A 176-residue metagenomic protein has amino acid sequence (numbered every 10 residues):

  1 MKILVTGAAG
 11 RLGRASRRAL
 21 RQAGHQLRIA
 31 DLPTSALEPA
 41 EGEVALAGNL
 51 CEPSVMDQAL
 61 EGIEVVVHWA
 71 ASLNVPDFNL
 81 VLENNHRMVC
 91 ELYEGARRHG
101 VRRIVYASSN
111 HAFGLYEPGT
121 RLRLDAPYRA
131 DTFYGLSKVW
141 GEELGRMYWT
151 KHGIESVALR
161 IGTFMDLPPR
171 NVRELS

Functional and structural regions predicted by a protein language model:
I3-A23: N-terminal Rossmann NAD(P)H-binding glycine-rich loop of SDR-like oxidoreductase domains
T6, A30, V66-W69, I104-N110 (+1 more regions): SDR active-site strand-loop-helix element
A23-A36: Conserved glycine-rich Rossmann-like NAD(P)H-binding loop of the short-chain dehydrogenase/reductase
A47-N84: NAD(P)H-binding glycine-rich loop region in Rossmannoid oxidoreductase-like domains and their noncatalytic homologs
V66, D77-I104: NAD(P)-cofactor binding segment of oxidoreductase domains
E83, E117-S156: Catalytic helix-loop patch of NAD(P)-dependent Rossmann-fold dehydrogenases
E91-D131: Conserved Rossmann-fold NAD(P)-dependent oxidoreductase catalytic core, especially the SDR/UDP-sugar
I154-S176: Flexible, glycine-rich beta-alpha linker
